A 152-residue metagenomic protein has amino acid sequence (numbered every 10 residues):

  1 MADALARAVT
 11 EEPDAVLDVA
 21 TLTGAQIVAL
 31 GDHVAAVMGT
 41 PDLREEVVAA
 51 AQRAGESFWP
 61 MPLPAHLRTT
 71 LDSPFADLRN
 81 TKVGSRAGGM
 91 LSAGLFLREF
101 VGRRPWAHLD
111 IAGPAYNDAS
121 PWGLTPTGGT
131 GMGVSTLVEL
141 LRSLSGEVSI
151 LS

Functional and structural regions predicted by a protein language model:
M1-S152: A generic structural signal for tightly packed, nonpolar segments enriched in small/aliphatic residues
